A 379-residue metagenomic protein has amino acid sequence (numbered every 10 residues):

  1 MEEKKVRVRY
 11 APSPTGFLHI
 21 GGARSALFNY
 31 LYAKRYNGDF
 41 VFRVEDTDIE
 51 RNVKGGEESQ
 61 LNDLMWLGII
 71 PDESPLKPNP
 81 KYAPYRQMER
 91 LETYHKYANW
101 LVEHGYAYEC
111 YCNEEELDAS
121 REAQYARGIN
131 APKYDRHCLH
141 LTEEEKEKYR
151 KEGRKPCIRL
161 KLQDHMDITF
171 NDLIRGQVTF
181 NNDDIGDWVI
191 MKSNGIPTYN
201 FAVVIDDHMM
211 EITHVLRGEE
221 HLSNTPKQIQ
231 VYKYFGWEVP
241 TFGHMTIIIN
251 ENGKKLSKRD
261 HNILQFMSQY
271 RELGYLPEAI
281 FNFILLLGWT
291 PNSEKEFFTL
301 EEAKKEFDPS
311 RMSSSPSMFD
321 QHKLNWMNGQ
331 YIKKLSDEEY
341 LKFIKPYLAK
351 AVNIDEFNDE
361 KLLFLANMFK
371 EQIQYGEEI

Functional and structural regions predicted by a protein language model:
E2-R127, N224-W237: N-terminal Rossmann-like or analogous alpha/beta NTP/dinucleotide-binding catalytic cores that position adenine
Y10-P14, V44-D46, I205, M209 (+3 more regions): Short, histidine-centered active-site or binding-site loop motifs used for metal coordination, general acid-base
I49, F235-I379: Catalytic adenosine-cofactor/nucleotide-binding cores of aminoacyl-tRNA synthetases and other
N52, R86-T93, Y106-E109, I158-L162 (+6 more regions): Catalytic cores of large soluble enzymes that bind and process phosphate-bearing ligands
E57, L91, H95, E114-L117 (+11 more regions): Alpha-helix initiation and N-capping motif
P78-K81, M210, L264: Short glycine-enriched loop/turn motifs at secondary-structure junctions
W100, Y108-E109, N113-H244, I249-S257 (+2 more regions): Active-site cores that bind ATP or allylic diphosphates and position pyrophosphate for catalysis
